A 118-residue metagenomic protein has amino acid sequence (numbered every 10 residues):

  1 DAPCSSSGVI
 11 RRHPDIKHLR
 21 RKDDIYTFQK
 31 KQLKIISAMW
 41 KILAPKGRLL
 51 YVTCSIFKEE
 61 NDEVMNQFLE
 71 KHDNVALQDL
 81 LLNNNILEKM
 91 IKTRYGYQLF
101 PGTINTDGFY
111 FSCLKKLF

Functional and structural regions predicted by a protein language model:
D1-S37, S55-E60: Mobile active-site "lid"/loop adjacent to the S-adenosyl-L-methionine
L33, P45-F118: C-terminal catalytic and target-recognition region of SAM-dependent MTase-like enzymes, primarily methyltransferases
